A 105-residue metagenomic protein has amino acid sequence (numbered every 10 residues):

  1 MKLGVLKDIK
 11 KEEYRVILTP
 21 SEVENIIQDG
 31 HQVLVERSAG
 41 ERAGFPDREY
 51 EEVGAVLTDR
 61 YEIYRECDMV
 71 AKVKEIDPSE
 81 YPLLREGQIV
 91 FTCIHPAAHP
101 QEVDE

Functional and structural regions predicted by a protein language model:
M1-L3: Extreme N-terminal starter segment of soluble prokaryotic enzymes
V5-D104: An N-terminal-biased, well-structured beta-alpha scaffold segment characteristic of Rossmann-like dinucleotide-binding
